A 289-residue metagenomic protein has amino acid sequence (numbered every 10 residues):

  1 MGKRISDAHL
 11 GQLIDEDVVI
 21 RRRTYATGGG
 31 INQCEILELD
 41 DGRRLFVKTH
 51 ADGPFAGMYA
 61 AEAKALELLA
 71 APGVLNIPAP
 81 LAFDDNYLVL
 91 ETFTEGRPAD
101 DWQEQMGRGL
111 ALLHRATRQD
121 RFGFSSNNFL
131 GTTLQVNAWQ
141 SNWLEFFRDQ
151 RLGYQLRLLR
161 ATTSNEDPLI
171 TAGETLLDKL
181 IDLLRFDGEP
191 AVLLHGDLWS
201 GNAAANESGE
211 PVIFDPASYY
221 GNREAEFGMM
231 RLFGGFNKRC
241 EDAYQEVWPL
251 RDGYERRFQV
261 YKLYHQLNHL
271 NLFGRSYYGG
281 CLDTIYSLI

Functional and structural regions predicted by a protein language model:
M1-V18, H269-N271, S276-I289: Regulatory N- and C-terminal appendages and interdomain linkers associated with kinase/kinase-like NTP transferase
G2-E16, R118-L193, N206-S208: An alpha-helical support segment within catalytic cores of ATP-dependent transferases
D15-R22, N165-I170, P249-R257: Short, surface-exposed acidic
T24-E145: ATP-binding pocket architecture of kinase catalytic cores
Y59, Q103-M106, L169-G173, C281: Hydrophobic packing residues in well-ordered alpha-helices of helical domains and bundles
K64, M106-G107, M229-L232, D283: Glycine-rich, phosphate-binding/catalytic loops in enzymes
W139-R148, R157, D187-L193, S200-Q259 (+3 more regions): Active-site Asp-x-Gly
A172, H265, H269: Charged phosphate-binding loop/patch that engages nucleotide di/tri-phosphates or the phosphate backbone of nucleic
